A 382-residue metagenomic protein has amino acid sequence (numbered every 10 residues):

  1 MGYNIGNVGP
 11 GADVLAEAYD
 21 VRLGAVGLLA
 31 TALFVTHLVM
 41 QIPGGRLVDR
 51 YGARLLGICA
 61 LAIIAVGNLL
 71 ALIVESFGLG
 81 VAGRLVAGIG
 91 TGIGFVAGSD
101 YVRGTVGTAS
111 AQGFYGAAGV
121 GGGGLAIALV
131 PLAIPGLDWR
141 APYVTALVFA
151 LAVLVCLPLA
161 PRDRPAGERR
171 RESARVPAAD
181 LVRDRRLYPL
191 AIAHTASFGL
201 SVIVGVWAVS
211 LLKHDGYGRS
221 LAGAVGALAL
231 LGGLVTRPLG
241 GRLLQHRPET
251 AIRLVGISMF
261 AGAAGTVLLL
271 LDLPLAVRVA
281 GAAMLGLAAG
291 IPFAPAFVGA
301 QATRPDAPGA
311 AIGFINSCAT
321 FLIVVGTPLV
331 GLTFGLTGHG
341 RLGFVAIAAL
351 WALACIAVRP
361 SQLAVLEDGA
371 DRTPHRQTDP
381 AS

Functional and structural regions predicted by a protein language model:
V8-G9, R186-P238: Extracytoplasmic gate region of multi-pass secondary transporters
L38-G78: Conserved MFS/SLC helix-loop-helix module at the cytosolic interface between two early adjacent transmembrane helices
M40-G52, T236-E249, F334: Helix-to-loop junctions at the C-terminal end of transmembrane segments in multipass secondary transporters
G83-V120: Cytoplasmic helix-loop-helix junction between adjacent transmembrane helices in 12-TM secondary transporters
T108, G113-P161: Helix-loop-helix hairpin linking two adjacent transmembrane segments in secondary transporters
R162-A191: Juxtamembrane intracellular "pre-TM" segments in multi-pass secondary transporters
T250-A296: C-terminal transmembrane helical hairpin of 12-TM major facilitator-type secondary transporters
A302-H339, I347: A late C-terminal transmembrane helix in Major Facilitator Superfamily
